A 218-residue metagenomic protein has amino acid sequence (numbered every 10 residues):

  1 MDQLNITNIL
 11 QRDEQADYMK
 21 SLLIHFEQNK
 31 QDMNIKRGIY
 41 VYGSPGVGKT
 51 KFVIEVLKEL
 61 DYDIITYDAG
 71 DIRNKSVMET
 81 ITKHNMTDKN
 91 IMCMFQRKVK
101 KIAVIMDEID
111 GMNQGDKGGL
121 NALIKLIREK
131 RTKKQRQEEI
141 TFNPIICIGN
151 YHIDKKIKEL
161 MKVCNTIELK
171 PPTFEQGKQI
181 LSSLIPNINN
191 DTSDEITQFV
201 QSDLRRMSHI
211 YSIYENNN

Functional and structural regions predicted by a protein language model:
M1-D2, H25-R37, V41, T50 (+4 more regions): Intrinsically disordered, compositionally biased terminal peptides
D2-G38, I81-I91, Y211: Pre-Walker A (pre-P-loop) alpha-helix and adjacent loop at the N terminus of AAA/AAA+ ATPase modules, a conserved
T7, K30-Q31, E55-V56, M92-Q96 (+1 more regions): Beta-strand elements of modular eukaryotic interaction domains
A16-M19, V53, L120: A general structural signal for well-ordered alpha-helical segments in protein cores
Y18, Y40-Y42, Y62, Y67 (+2 more regions): Sequence-level detector for tyrosine residue identity
I35-Y67: Walker A/P-loop
D68-N218: Non-catalytic interfacial helical region
